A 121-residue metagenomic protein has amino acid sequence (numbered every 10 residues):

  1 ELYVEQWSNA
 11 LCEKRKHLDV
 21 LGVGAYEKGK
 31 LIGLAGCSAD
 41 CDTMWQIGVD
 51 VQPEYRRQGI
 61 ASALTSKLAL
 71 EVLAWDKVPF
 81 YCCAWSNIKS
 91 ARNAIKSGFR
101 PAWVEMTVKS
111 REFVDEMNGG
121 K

Functional and structural regions predicted by a protein language model:
E1-K14, K121: Short amphipathic alpha-helix that is part of the acyltransferase structural core
K14-M44, V49-Q52: A conserved beta-strand-loop-helix scaffold within acyl/acetyltransferase catalytic domains
L31, P53, L70-A74: Long alpha-helical, hydrophobic tracts
M44, Q52-A63, I88: Conserved glycine-rich acetyl-CoA-binding loop
R57-E71, R92, K96: Conserved acetyl-CoA-binding loop-helix of GNAT-fold acetyltransferases
V72-A84: Conserved GNAT acetyl-CoA-binding A-motif
W85-N93, G98-F99: Short, highly charged C-terminal tails/helix-capping segments
R100-M117: Conserved catalytic-core motifs of GNAT/GCN5-like acyltransferases
